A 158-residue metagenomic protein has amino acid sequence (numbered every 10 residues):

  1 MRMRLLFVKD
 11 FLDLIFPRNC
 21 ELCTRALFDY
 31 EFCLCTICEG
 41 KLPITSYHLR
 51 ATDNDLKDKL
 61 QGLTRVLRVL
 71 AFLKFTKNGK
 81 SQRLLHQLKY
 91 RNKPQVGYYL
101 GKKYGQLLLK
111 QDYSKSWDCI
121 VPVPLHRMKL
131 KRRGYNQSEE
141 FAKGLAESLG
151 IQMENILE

Functional and structural regions predicted by a protein language model:
M1-E158: Glycine-rich phosphate/pyrophosphate-handling loop used in enzymes and phosphotransfer proteins
